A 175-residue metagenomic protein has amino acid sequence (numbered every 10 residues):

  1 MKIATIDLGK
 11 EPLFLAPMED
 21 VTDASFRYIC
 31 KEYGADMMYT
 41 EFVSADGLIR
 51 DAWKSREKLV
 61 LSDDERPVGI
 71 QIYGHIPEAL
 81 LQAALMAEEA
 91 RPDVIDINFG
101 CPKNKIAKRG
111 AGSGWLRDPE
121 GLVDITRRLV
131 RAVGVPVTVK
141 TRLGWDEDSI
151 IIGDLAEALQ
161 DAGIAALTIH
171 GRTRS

Functional and structural regions predicted by a protein language model:
K2-A4, G9, M18-D93: Glycine-rich, positively charged N-terminal anion/phosphate-binding segment
L8-L13, R66-G69, A132-L143: Short beta-strand/loop segments at the ligand-binding rim of alpha/beta enzyme cores
K10, D23-F26, F99-C101, R127: Low-complexity, compositionally biased segments
L13, P17, R109-G112: A general structural-boundary detector
F14-P17, Y73, W145, S175: Short, flexible loop segments at the rims of nucleotide/cofactor-binding pockets, characterized by
E32, E78-A111, W115, P119-S175: Alpha/beta enzyme core
